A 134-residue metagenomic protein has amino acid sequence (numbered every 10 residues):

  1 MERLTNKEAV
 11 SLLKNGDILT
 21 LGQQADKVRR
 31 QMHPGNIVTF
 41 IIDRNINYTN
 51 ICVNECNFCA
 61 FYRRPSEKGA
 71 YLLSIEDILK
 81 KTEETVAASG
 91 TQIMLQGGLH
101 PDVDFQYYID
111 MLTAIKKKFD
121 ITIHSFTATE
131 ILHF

Functional and structural regions predicted by a protein language model:
M1-E55: Flexible, acidic/Gly-rich N-terminal and inter-domain linker regions that tether and position cofactor-handling modules
D26-H33, V53, N57-R64, E83-G90: Generic short alpha-helical segment signal, independent of protein family or function, capturing local helix propensity
R29, N45-T49, A60, E76 (+1 more regions): Solvent-exposed, non-transmembrane amphipathic alpha-helical segments
F40-K68, T127-L132: N-terminal small/glycine-rich loop or linker at the start of catalytic domains across soluble metabolic enzymes
R63-F134: Conserved Radical SAM active-site core
